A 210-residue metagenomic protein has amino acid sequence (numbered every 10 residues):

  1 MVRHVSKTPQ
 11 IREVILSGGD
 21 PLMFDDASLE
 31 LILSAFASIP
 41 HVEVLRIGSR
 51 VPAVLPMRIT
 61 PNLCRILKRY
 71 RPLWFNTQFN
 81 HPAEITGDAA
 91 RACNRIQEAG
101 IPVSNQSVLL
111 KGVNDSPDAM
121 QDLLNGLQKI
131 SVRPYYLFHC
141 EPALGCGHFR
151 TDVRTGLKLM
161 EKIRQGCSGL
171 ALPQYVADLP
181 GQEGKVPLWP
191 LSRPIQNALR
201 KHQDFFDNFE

Functional and structural regions predicted by a protein language model:
M1-E13, G19-C167: Conserved AdoMet/S-adenosylmethionine-binding subsite of the radical SAM
L157-E210: C-terminal accessory regions of radical SAM enzymes
